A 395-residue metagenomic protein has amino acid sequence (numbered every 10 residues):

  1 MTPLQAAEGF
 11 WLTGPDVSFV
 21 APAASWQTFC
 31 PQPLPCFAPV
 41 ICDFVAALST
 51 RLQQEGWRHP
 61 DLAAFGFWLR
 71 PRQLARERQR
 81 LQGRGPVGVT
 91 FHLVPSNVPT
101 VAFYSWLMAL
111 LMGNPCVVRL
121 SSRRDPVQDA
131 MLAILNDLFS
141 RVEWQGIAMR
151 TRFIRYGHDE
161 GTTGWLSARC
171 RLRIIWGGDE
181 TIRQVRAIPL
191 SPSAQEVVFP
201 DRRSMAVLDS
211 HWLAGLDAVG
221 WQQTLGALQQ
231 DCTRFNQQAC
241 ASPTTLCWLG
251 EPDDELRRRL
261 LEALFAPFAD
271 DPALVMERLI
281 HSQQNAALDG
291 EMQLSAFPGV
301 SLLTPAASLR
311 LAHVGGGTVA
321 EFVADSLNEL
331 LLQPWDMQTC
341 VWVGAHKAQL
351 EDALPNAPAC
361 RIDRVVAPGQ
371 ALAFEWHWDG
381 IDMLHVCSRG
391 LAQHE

Functional and structural regions predicted by a protein language model:
M1-V89, V366: N-terminal Rossmann-like NAD(P)+-binding subdomain of aldehyde/semialdehyde dehydrogenases
R76-F139: Conserved small-residue-rich beta-alpha loop and adjacent elements that most often cradle the phosphate/pyrophosphate
R76-H92, N97, I154-G164, S301-G316: Donor nucleotide-activated moiety binding/catalytic core segment of transferases that use nucleotide-activated donors
V89, W144-T245, A373, H377-E395: Conserved NAD(P)+-binding/catalytic subdomain of aldehyde/semialdehyde dehydrogenases
L93-S96, R119-S121, R155-G157, I175-G178 (+4 more regions): Short His-Asn-centered micro-motif
M108-L111, D137, A187-P192, A357-P358: Short, surface-exposed basic-aromatic patches at helix termini and helix-loop junctions that form
G113, R173, L208, L249 (+1 more regions): Residue-level signal for inorganic ion chemistry
G226, R234-G344, A348-E395: NAD(P)-dependent aldehyde/semialdehyde dehydrogenase
